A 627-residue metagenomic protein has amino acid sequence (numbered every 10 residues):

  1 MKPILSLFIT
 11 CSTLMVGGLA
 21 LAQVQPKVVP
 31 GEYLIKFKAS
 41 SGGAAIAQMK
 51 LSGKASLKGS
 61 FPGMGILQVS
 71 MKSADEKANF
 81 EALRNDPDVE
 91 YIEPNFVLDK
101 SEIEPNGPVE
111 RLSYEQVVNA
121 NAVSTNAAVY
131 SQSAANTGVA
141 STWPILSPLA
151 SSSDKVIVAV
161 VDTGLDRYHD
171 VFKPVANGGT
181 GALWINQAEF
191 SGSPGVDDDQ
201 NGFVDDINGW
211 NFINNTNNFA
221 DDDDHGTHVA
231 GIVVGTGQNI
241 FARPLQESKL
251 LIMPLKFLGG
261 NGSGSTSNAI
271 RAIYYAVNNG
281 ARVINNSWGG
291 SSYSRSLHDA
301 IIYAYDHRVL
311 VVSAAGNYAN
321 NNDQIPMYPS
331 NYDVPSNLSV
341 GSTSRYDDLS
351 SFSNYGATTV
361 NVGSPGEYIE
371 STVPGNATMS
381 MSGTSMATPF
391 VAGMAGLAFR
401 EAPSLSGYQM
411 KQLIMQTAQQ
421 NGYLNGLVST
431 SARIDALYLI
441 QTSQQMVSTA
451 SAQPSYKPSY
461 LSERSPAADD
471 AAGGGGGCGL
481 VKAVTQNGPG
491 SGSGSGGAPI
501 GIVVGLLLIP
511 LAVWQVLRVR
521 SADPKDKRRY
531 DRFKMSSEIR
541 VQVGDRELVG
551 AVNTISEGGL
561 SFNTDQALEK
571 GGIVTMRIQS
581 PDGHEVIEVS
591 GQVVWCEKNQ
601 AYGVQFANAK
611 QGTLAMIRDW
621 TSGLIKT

Functional and structural regions predicted by a protein language model:
A22-G107: Inhibitory N-terminal propeptides of secreted protease zymogens
V24, S141-T266, N279-R282, Y293 (+6 more regions): Subtilisin-like serine protease catalytic core
P62-M64, R84-I157, T163-V171, G178 (+2 more regions): Protease zymogen maturation seam
R243-L245, V277-W288, R295-S296, A300 (+4 more regions): C-terminal subdomain of the subtilisin-like protease fold in secreted/lumenal serine endopeptidases
V309, M327-R400, S404, Y408: Extracellular S/T/G-rich loop segment that most often corresponds to the catalytic His/Ser-adjacent loop
P458-L508: C-terminal cell-surface addressing/anchoring modules of secreted/extracellular proteins
G497-T627: Structured alpha-helical
